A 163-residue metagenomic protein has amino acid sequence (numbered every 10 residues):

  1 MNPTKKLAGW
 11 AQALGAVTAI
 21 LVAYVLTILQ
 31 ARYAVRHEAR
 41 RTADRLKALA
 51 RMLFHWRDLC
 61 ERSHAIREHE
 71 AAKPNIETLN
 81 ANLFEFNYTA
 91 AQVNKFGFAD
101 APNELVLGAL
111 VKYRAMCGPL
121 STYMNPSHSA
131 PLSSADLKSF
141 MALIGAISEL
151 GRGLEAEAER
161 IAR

Functional and structural regions predicted by a protein language model:
M1-A34: Membrane-embedded hydrophobic alpha-helical segments
P3, G9, T42, A109-V111: Short alpha-helical segments used as structural interaction elements across diverse proteins
G9-Q12, R41, S139-A142: Alpha-helical initiation/capping and key positions within long helical/coiled-coil segments
V25-V35, N82-A91: Generic detector of solvent-exposed, compositionally biased contiguous segments
Y33-F54: Juxtamembrane membrane-water interface segments immediately C-terminal to a transmembrane helix
K47-R163: Interfacial alpha-helical end/capping and short helix-turn segments at domain and membrane boundaries
